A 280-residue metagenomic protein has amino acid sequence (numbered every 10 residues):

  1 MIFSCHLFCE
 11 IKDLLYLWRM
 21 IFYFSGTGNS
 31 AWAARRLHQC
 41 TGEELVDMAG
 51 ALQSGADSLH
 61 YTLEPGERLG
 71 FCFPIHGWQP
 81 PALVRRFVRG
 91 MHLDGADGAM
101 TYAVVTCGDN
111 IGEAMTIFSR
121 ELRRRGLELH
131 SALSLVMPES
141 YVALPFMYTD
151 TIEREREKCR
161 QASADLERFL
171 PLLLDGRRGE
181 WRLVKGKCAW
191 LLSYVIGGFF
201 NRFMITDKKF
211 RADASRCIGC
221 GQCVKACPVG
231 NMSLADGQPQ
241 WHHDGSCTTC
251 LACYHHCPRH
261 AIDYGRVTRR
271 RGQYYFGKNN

Functional and structural regions predicted by a protein language model:
H6, E10, L15-Y16: Short, positively charged and aromatic/hydrophobic N-terminal segments
Y16-I21, S25-L52, L63-F73, G77-F199 (+1 more regions): FMN-binding flavodoxin-like domain, especially the glycine-rich phosphate-binding loop
Y23-F24, G108, F203, D213 (+1 more regions): A generic secondary-structure micro-motif detector that highlights 1-2 residue hydrophobic/ambivalent hotspots embedded
D57-S58: Short acidic active-site motifs
G186-C220: A mid-sequence, solvent-exposed acidic-amphipathic segment
A212, I218-H242, S246, A252-R269: Iron-sulfur cluster-binding cysteine motifs and their immediate structural context in ferredoxin-like electron-transfer
Y274-K278: Active-site-proximal loop/hinge segments that shape catalytic or ion-binding/gating pockets
